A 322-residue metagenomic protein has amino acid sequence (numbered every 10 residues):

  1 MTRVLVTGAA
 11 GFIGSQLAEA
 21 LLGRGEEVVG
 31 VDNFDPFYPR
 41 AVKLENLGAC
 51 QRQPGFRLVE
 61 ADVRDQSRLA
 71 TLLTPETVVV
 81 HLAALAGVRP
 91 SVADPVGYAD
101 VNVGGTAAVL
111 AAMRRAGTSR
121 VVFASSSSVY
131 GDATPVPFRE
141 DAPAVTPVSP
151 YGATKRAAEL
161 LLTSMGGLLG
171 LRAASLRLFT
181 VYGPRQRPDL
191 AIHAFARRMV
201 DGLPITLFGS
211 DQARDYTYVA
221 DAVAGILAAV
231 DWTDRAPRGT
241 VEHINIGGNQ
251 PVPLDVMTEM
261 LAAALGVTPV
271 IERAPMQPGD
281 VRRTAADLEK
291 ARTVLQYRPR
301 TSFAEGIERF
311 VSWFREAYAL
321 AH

Functional and structural regions predicted by a protein language model:
M1-V181, A317: N-terminal Rossmann-like NAD(P)+-binding domain of SDR-like oxidoreductases, especially those catalyzing
L17-A20, M199-H322: C-terminal substrate-binding subdomain of Rossmann-fold SDR/epimerase-dehydratase oxidoreductases
R64, A83-A86, Y98, R187 (+3 more regions): Glycosyltransferase donor-binding loop in the core domain
S67-A70, R89, V96, A107 (+9 more regions): Residues in well-ordered alpha-helical elements
A99, V148-R156, D189-H193, Y216 (+1 more regions): Short-chain dehydrogenase/reductase
V109, M165, A194-M199, G225-A229: A short, amphipathic alpha-helix embedded in the catalytic core of nucleotide-handling enzymes
V136-P137, P188-A196, L261: A glycine/serine/threonine-rich, flexible loop-to-helix segment that serves as the NAD(P) cofactor-binding "lid"
A157, L161, M165, F195 (+2 more regions): Hydrophobic alpha-helix immediately C-terminal to the catalytic Tyr-X-X-X-Lys motif of short-chain
